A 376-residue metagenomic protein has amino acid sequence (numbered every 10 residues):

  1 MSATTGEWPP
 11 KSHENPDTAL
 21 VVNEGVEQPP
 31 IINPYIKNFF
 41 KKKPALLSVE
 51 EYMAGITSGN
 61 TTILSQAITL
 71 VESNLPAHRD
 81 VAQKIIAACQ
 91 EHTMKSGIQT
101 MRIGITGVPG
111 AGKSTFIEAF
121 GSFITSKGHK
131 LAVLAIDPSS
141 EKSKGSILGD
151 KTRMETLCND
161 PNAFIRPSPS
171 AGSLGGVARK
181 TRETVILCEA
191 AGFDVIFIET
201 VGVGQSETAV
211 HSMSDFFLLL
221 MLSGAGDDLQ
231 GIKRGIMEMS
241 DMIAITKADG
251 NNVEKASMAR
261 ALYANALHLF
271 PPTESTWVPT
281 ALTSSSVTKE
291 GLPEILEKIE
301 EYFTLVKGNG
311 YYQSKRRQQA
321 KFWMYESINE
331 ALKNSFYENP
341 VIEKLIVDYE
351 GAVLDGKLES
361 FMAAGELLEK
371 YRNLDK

Functional and structural regions predicted by a protein language model:
M1-K95, Q99, E343, A364 (+1 more regions): Non-catalytic terminal/linker segments enriched in charged/polar, low-complexity residues
S48-A111, T115, F120-S206, M213-L220 (+1 more regions): Nucleotide-state-sensitive switch-loop elements of NTP-binding domains
V49-M53, T106, A111, S168 (+4 more regions): Short hinge/gating elements
L64-S65, T283, E294-R372: Long, well-ordered amphipathic alpha-helical subdomains in the mid-to-C-terminal portions of large enzyme subunits
I147, T184, A209, M213 (+5 more regions): Alpha-helical scaffold elements adjacent to nucleotide-binding pockets in ATP/GTP-utilizing enzyme cores
T152-R153, L229-R234, L269-T273: Short beta-strand/turn micro-motifs at beta-sheet edges
A225-E254: Flexible active-site lid/hinge loop adjacent to a nucleotide/diphosphate and Mg2+-phosphate binding pocket
M242, A248-L305: Canonical P-loop GTPase G-domain recognition
